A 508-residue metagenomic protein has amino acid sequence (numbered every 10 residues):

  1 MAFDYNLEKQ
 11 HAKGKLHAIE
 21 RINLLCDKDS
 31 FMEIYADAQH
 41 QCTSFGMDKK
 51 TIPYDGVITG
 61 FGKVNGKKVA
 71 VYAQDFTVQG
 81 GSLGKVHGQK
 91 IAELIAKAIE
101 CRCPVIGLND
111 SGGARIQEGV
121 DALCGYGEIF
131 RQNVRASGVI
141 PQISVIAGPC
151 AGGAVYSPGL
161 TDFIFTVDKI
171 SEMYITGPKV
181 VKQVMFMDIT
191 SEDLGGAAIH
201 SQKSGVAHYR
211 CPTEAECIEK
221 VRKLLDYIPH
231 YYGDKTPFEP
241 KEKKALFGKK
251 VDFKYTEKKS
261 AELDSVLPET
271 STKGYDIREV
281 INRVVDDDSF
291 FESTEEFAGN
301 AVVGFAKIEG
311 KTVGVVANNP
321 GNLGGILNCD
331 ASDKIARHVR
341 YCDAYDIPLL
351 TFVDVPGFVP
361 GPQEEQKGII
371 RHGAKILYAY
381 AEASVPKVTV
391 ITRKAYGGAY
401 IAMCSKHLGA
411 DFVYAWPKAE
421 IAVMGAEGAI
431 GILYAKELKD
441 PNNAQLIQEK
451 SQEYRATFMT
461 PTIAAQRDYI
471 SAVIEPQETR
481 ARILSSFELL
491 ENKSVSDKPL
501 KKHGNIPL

Functional and structural regions predicted by a protein language model:
M1-L508: Ligand-binding clefts of soluble mixed alpha/beta catalytic domains
